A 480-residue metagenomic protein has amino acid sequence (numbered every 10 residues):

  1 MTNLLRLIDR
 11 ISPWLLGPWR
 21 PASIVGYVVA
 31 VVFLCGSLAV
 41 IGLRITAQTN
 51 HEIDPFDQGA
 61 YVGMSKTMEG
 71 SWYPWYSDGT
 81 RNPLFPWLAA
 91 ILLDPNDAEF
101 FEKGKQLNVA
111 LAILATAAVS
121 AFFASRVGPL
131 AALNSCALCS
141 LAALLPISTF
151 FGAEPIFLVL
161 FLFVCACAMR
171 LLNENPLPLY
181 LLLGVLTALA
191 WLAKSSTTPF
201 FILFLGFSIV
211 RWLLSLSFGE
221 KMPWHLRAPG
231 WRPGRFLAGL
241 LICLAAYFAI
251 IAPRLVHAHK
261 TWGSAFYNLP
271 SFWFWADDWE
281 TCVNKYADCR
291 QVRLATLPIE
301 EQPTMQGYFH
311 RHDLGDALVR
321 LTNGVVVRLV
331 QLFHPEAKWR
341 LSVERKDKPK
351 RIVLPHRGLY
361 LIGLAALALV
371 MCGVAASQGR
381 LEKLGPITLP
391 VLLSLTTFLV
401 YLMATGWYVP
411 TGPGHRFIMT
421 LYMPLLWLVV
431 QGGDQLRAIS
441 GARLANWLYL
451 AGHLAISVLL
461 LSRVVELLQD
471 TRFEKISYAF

Functional and structural regions predicted by a protein language model:
S23-G26, E99-A110, H310-L395, Y422-M423: Membrane-interface anchor segments at the N-terminal boundary of transmembrane helices in multi-pass membrane enzymes
A47-V62, W75-L88, A98-E102, W262-L269: Extracytoplasmic catalytic/substrate-binding loops of multi-pass membrane glycan-assembly enzymes
R81, T149-F157: Short acidic/glycine- and proline-prone juxtamembrane loop motifs at membrane-interface regions of multi-pass membrane
Q106-V127, V159, F163, C167 (+1 more regions): Transmembrane-helix motifs of polytopic, lipid-linked glycan transferases
V119-A142, L158-V159, E174-P178, L182: Transmembrane-helix signature of polytopic, membrane-embedded enzymes that assemble or transfer cell-envelope glycans
S125-V127, V164-L179, A190, W212-G219 (+1 more regions): Membrane-interface transmembrane helices that cradle and orient dolichyl/undecaprenyl
S135, C167, L179-S195, F201 (+2 more regions): Membrane-interface alpha helices of multi-pass inner-membrane proteins
F236-L364, S462-D470: Membrane-lumen/periplasm interface segments of specific transmembrane helices in polyprenyl phosphate-linked
